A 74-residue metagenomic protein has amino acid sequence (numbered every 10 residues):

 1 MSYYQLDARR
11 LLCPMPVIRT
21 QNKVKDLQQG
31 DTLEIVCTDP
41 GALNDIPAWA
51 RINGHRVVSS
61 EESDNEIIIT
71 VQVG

Functional and structural regions predicted by a protein language model:
M1-S2, G74: Absolute protein N-terminus
S2-R9, E34: Short amphipathic
Y3, T32, D64-I68: A generic structural signal for beta-strand entry/edge sites
Q5, Q21, Q28-Q29, E62 (+1 more regions): Residue-identity detector for glutamine
D7, V36, T70-Q72: Generic structural detector for well-ordered beta-strands
M15, R19-H55: Amphipathic, hydrophobic secondary-structure cores in small proteins
P47-G74: C-terminal structural segments of small proteins and small subunits
